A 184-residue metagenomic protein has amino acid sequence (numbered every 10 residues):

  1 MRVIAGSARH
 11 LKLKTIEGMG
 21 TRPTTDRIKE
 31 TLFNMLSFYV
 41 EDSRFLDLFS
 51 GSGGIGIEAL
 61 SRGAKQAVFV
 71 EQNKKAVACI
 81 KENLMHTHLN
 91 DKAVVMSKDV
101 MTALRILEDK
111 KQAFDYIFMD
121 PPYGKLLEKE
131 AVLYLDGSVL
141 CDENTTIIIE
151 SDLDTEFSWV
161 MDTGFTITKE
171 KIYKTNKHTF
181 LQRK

Functional and structural regions predicted by a protein language model:
M1-K184: Class I S-adenosyl-L-methionine-dependent methyltransferase catalytic core
